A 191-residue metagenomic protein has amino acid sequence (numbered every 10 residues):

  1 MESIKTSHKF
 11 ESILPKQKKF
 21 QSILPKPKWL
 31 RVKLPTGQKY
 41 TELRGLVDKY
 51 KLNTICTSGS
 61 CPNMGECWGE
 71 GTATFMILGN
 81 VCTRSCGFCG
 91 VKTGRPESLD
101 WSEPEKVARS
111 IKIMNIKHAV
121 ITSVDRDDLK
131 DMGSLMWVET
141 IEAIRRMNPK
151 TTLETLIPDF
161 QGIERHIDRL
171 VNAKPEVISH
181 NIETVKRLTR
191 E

Functional and structural regions predicted by a protein language model:
M1-R84: Flexible, acidic/Gly-rich N-terminal and inter-domain linker regions that tether and position cofactor-handling modules
E70-L188: Conserved Radical SAM active-site core
